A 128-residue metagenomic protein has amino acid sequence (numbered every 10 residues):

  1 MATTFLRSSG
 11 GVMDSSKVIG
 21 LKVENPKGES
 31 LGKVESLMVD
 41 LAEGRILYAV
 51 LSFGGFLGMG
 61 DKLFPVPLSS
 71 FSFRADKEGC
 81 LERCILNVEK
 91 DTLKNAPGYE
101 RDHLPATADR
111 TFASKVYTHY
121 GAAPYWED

Functional and structural regions predicted by a protein language model:
M1-D128: Peripheral interaction segments used for macromolecular assembly
